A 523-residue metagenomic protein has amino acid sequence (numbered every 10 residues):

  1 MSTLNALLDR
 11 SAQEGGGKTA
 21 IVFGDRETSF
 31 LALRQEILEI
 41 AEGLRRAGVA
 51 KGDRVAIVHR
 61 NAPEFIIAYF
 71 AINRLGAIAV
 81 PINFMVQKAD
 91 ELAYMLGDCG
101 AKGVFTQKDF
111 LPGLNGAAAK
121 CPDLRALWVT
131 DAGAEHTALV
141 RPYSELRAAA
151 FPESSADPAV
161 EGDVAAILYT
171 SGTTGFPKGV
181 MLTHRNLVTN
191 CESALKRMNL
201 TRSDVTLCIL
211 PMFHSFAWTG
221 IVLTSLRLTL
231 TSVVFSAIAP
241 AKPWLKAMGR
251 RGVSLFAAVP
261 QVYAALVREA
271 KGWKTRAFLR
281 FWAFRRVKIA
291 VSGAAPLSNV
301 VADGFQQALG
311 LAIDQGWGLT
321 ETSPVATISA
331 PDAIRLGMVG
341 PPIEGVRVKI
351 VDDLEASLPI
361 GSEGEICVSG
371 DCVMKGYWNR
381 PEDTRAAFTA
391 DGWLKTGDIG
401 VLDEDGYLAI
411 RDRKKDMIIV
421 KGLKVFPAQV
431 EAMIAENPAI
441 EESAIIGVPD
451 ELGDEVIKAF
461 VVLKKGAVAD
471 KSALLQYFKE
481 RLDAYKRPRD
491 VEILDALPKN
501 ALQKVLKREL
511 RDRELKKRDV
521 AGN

Functional and structural regions predicted by a protein language model:
L7-S29: AMP-dependent adenylate-forming
G16-G17, V129, A134, A149-Y169 (+2 more regions): Conserved pre-ATP/AMP-binding loop-to-beta segment of ANL
D25, D109-E161, R268-W273: ANL superfamily adenylate-forming
R26, A41-V86, K424: Conserved AMP-binding/adenylate-forming
S29-A32, A165-T189, S329: Conserved AMP-binding A3 loop
F84, D90-Y94, V104-T106, G249 (+8 more regions): AMP-binding/adenylate-forming catalytic core of the ANL superfamily
V188-V205, S215-L255, A264-F278: Conserved AMP-binding/adenylation subdomain of ANL enzymes
L245, R250-A258, A264-R335, R347: Gly/Ser/Thr-rich phosphate-binding loop
